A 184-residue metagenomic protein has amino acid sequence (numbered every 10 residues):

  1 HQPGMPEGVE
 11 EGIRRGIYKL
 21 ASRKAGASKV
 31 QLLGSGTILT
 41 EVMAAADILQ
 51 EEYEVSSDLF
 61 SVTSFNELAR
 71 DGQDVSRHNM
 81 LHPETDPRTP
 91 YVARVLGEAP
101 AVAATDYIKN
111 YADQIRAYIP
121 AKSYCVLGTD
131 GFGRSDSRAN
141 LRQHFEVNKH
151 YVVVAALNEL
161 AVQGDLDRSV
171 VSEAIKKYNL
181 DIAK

Functional and structural regions predicted by a protein language model:
H1-K184: Thiamine diphosphate
